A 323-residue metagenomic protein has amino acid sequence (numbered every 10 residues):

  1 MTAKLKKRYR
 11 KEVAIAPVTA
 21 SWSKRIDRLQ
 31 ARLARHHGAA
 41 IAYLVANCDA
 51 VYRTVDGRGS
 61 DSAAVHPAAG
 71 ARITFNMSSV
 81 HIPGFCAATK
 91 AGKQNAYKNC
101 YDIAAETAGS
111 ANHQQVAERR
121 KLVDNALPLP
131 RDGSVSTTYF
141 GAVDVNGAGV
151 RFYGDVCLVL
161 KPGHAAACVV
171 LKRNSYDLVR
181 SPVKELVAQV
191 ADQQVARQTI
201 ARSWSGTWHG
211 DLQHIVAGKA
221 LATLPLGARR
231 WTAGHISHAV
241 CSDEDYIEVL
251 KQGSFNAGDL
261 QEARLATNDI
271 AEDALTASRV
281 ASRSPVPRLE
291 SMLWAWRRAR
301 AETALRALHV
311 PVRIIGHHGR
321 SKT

Functional and structural regions predicted by a protein language model:
M1: Cys/His-rich short segments
L5-Y43, Y52-V55, D61-V65, A69-R72 (+5 more regions): Active-site-proximal loop/hinge segments that shape catalytic or ion-binding/gating pockets
A69-A71, T137-Y139, G154: Residues at beta-strand starts and edge strands
T74-N76, G141: Short, conserved beta-strand segments within well-ordered enzyme catalytic domains that often line or immediately flank
I82-C86: Short N-terminal binding/cap micro-motifs at the start of the first secondary-structure element
T89-A96, C100: Intrinsically disordered, low-complexity N-proximal targeting/linker segments that flank membranes
L127-R151: Extended catalytic/binding region for NAD+/ADP-ribose chemistry, centered on the ART fold
F152-D155, L160: Eukaryote-biased recognition of electropositive, low-complexity segments and basic polyanion/acidic-motif-binding
